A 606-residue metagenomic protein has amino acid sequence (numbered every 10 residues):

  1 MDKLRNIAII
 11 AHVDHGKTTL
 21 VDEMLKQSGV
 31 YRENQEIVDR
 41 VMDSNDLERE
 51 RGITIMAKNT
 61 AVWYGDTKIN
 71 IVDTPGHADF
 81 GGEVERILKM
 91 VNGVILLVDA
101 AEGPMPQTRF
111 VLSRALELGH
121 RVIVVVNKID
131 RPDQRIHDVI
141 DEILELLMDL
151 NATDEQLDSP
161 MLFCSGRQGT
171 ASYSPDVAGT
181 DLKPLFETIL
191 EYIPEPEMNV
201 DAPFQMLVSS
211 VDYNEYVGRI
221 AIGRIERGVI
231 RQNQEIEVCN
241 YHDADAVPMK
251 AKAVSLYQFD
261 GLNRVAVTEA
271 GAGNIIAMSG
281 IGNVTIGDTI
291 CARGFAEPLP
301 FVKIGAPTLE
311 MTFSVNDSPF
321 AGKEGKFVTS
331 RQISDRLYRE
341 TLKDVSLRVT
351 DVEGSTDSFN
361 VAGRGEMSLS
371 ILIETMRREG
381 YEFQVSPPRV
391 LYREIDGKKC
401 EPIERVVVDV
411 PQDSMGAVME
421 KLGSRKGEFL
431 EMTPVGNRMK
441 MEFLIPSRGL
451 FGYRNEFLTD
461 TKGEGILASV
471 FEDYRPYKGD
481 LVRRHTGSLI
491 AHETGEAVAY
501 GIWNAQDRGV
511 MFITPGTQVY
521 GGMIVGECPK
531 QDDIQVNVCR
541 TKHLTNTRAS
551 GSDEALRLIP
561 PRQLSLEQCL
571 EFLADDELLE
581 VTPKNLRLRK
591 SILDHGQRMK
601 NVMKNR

Functional and structural regions predicted by a protein language model:
M1-V98, E102, E142, V211: P-loop NTPase switch module centered on the Walker A-proximal segment
A8-I9, V125-D133, Q168-T170, S174-V177 (+3 more regions): Conserved short loop/turn motifs at secondary-structure junctions
D14, L20, G52, I71-D73 (+17 more regions): Residue-level signature of catalytic and energy-coupling elements of molecular machines, predominantly ATP/GTP-dependent
E23-M24, A61, E83-R86, M90 (+5 more regions): Alpha-helical scaffold elements adjacent to nucleotide-binding pockets in ATP/GTP-utilizing enzyme cores
E33, M105-P106, R131-H137, G169-S174 (+5 more regions): Switch/connector loops and helix/strand junctions flanking conserved nucleotide-binding motifs in nucleotide-processing
L88, V94-Q156: Conserved C-terminal guanine-recognition region of P-loop GTPase G domains, centered on the G4
R121, R131-P194: Canonical P-loop GTPase G-domain recognition
D158-P160, E187-E191, A221, I225-R606: Accessory interaction regions appended to the cores of large information-processing enzymes
